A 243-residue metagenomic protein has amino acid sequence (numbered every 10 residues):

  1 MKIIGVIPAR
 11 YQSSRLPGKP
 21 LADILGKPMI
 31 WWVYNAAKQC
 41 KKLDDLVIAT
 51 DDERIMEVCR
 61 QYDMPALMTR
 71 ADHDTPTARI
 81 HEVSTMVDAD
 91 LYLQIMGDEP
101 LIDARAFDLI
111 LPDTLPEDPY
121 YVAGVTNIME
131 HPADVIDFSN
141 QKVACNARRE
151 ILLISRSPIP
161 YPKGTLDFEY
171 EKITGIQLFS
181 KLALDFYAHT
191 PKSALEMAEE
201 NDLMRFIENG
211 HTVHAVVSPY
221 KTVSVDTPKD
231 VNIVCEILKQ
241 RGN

Functional and structural regions predicted by a protein language model:
K2-A49: N-terminal glycine-rich phosphate-binding loop and ensuing alpha1 helix
G5, L46-I48, Y92, A123 (+2 more regions): Hydrophobic/aromatic residues located in beta-strands of well-ordered beta-sheets within soluble catalytic
L21, V143-A144, A215: A structural signal for short hydrophobic beta-strand segments in well-ordered beta-sheet cores
L43, A89, E117-Y120, H211: Short, high-confidence coil segments that cap the C-terminus of an alpha-helix and link into the following beta-strand
V47, E53-P112: Short phosphate-binding loop-to-helix
I102-P191: Conserved core of the sugar-phosphate nucleotidyltransferase
F168-N243: Conserved alpha/beta core of the MobA/IspD/sugar-nucleotide pyrophosphorylase nucleotidyltransferase superfamily
